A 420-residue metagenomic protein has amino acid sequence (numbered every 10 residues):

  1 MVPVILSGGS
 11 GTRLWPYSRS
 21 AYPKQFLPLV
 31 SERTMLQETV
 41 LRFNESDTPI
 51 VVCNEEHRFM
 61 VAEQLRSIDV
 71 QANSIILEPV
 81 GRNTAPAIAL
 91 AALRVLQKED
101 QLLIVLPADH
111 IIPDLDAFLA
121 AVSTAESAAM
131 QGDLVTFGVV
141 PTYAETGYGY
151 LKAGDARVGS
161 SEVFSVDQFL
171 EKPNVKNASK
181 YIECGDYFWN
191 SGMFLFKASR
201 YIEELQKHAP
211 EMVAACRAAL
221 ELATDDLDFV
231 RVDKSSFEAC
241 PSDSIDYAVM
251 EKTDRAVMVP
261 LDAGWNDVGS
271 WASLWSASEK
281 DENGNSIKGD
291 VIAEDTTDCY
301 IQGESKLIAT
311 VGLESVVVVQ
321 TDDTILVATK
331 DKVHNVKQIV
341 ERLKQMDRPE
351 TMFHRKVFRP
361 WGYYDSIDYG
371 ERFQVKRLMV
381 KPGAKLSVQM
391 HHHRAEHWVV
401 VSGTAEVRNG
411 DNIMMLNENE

Functional and structural regions predicted by a protein language model:
M1-I5, R13-P23, P28-P107, I111-D116 (+2 more regions): Conserved N-terminal catalytic core of the sugar/cofactor nucleotidyltransferase
I5-S7, V52, I104-P107, T136-V140 (+2 more regions): Short beta-strand segments
S46-I50, D167, T324: Short active-site oxyanion
V51, L77, I104-V105, V135-V139 (+2 more regions): General beta-strand structural signal in soluble alpha/beta enzymes
G81-P86, Y143-E145, V175-N177, W265-N266: A short acidic, often aromatic-flanked loop/helix-cap motif at beta-alpha or helix-coil junctions that lines enzyme
H110-I112, P141, W265: Short histidine/acidic/glycine/proline-rich micro-motifs that form metal- and phosphate-coordinating active-site loops
L115-F237, V257: Conserved core of the sugar-phosphate nucleotidyltransferase
S199-V399, T404-E420: Left-handed beta-helix
